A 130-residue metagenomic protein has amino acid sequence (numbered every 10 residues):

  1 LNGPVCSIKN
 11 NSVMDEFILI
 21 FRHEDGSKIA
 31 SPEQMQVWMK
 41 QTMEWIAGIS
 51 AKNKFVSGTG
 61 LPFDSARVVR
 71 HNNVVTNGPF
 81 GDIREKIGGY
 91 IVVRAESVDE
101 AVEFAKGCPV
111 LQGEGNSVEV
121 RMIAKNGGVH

Functional and structural regions predicted by a protein language model:
L1-V13: Short, Lys/Arg-enriched N-terminal segments with co-localized hydrophobic residues within the first ~10-30 amino acids
N10-H130: Conserved, structured core segments of small domains
